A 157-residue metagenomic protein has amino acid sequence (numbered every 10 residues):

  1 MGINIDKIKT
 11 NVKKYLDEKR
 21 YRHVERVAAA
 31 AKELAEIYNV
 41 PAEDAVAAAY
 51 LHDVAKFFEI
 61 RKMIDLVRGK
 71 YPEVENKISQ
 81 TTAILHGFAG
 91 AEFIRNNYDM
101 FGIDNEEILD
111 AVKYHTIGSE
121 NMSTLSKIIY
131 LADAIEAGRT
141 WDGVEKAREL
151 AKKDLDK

Functional and structural regions predicted by a protein language model:
M1-G2: Non-catalytic interface/linker regions that flank or bridge core catalytic/transmembrane domains
K9-Y15, L34-D156: Divalent metal-dependent catalytic cores for phosphoryl transfer on phosphate-bearing substrates
H23: N-terminal glycine-rich anion-binding loops that anchor highly charged ligand groups
